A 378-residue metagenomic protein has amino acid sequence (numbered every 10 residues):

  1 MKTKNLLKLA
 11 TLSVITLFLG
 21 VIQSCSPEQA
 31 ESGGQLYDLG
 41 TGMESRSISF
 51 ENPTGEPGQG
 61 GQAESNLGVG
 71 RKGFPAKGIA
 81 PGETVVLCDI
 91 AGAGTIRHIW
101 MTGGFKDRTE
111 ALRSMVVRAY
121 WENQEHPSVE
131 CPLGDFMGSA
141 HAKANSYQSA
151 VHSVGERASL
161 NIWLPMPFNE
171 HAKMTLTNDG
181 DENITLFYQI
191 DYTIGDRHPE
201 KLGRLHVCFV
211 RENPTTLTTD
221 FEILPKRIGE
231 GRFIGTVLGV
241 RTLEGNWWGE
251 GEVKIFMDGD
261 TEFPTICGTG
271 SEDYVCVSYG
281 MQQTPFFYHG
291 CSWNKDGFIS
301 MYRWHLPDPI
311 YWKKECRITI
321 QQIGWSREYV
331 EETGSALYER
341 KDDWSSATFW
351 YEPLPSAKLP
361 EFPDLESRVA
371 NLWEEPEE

Functional and structural regions predicted by a protein language model:
K2-T11: Bacterial N-terminal signal peptides that target proteins for export
A10-V21: Bacterial N-terminal signal peptides
E28-E378: Beta-strand-centric surfaces of beta-sandwich/beta-rich domains
